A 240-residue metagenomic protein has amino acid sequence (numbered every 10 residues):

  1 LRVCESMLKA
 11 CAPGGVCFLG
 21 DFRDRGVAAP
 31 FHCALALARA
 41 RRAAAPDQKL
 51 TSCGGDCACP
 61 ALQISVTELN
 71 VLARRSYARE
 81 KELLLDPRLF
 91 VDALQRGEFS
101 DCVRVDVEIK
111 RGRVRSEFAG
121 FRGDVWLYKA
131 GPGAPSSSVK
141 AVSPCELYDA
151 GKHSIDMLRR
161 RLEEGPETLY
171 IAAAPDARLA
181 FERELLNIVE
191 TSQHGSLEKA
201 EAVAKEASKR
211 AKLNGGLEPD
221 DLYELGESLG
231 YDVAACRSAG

Functional and structural regions predicted by a protein language model:
L1-A10: A short, conserved alpha-helix within the catalytic core of class I
K9, P13, R96-F99: Secondary-structure boundary motif
A10-R25, Y170-I171: Conserved beta-strand signature within the Rossmann-like core of class I S-adenosyl-L-methionine
G26-G240: Rossmann-like AdoMet/SAM-dependent catalytic core
